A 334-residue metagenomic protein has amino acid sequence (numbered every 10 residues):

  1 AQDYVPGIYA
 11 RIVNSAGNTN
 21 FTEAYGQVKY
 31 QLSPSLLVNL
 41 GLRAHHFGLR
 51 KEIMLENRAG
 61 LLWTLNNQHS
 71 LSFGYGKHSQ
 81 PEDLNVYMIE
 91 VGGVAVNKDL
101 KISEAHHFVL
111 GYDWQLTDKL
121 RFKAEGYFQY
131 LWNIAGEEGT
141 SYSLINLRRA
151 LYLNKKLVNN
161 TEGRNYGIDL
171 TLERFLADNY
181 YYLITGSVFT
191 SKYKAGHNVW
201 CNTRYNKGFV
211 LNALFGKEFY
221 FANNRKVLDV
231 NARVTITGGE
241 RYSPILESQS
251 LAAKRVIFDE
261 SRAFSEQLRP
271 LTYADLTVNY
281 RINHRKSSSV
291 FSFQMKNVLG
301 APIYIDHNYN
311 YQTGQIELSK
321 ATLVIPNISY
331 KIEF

Functional and structural regions predicted by a protein language model:
D3-Y4, G48-R50, Q68-F108, F128-K155 (+2 more regions): Surface-exposed extracellular loop regions of Gram-negative outer-membrane beta-barrel proteins, predominantly
I12-F21, K101, R121-Y181, E317-S319 (+1 more regions): Outer membrane beta-barrel strand-and-loop segments of large Gram-negative receptors, especially TonB-dependent
V13-W132, T185, V210: Structural signature of Gram-negative outer-membrane beta-barrels, strongest in the C-terminal barrel of TonB-dependent
N18-T22, I53-L55, E104-F108, F128 (+5 more regions): Residues that define the transmembrane beta-barrel architecture of outer-membrane proteins
A24-Y30, A59-W63, L110-W114, I168-R174 (+6 more regions): Residues on the lipid-exposed face of transmembrane beta-strands in outer-membrane beta-barrel proteins
Q31, V38, F128-Y130, Y152-E240: Gram-negative outer-membrane beta-barrel transporters
S35-V38, Q68-L71, K119-F122, D178-Y182 (+2 more regions): Repeated loop/turn-to-beta-strand initiation elements of outer-membrane beta-barrel proteins
Y182, T235-R255, R269-D275, Y280-F334: C-terminal beta-signal and adjacent terminal beta-strands/loops of Gram-negative outer-membrane beta-barrel proteins
